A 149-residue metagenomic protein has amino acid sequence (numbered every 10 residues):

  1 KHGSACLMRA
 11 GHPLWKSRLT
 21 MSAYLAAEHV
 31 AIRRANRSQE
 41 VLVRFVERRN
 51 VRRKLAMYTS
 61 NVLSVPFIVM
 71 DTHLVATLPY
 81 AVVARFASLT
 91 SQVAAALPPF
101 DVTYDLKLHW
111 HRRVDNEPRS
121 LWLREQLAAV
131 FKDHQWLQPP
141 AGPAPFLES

Functional and structural regions predicted by a protein language model:
H2-G3, K16, L63-R113: Beta-alpha-beta core module
C6-L7: Intrinsically disordered, acidic Ser/Thr/Pro-rich N-terminal transactivation domains of bZIP transcription factors
L14-M21, A26-R49, Y80, N116-S120 (+2 more regions): Secondary-structure junction motif
S22-A23, R44-R48, V62-H73: Short helices/loops that flank or line small-molecule/ion binding pockets
A31-I32, Y58, A76, H109: Active-site-adjacent beta-strand anchor residues
R53-T59: Glycine- and charged-residue-rich phosphate/anionic-cofactor binding loop of Rossmann-like
A141-S149: C-terminal regulatory/oligomerization modules of transcriptional regulators
